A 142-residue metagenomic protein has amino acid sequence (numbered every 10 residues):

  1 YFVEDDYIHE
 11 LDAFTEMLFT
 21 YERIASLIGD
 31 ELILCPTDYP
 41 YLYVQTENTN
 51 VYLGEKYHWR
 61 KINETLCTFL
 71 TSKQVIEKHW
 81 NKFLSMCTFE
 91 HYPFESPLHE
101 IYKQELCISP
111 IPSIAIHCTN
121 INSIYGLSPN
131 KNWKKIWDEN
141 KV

Functional and structural regions predicted by a protein language model:
Y1, I8-K82: Conserved catalytic core of nucleotide-sugar-dependent glycosyltransferases
E4, G54-K61, C118-S128: A broadly tuned preference for mixed-charge, low-complexity surface segments
K73-Q74, K78-V142: C-terminal catalytic/acceptor-binding lobe
